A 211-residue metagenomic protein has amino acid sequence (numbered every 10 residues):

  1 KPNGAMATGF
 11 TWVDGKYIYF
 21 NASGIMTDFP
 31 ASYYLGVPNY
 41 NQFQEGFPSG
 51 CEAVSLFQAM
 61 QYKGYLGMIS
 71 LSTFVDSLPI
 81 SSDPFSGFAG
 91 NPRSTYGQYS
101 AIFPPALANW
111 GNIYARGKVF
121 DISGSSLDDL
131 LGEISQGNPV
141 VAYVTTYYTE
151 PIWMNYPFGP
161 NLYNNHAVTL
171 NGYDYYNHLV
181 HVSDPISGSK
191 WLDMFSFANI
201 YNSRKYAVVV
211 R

Functional and structural regions predicted by a protein language model:
K1-A31: Extracellular adhesion/carbohydrate-binding repeat motifs centered on closely spaced tryptophans
N3-G4, S23-I25, T146-Y147, D174-N177 (+1 more regions): Acidic glycine-/aspartate-rich tracts in secreted/extracellular proteins
T27-P104, T146-Y148, W153-M154, F158-N161 (+1 more regions): Active-site-adjacent structural segments surrounding the nucleophilic cysteine of cysteine proteases and isopeptidases
G50, V54-Q58, T73, I102 (+7 more regions): Extracytoplasmic/secreted proteins, especially bacterial periplasmic and envelope-associated proteins
Y65, Y114-K118, S135-V141, Y176-L179 (+1 more regions): Loop/turn elements at helix/coil->beta-strand transitions in domains of secreted/extracellular proteins
N91-D128, G132-Q136: Mid-length scaffold segments of soluble, non-membrane domains
G124-S183: Active-site-adjacent substructure of cysteine-protease-like catalytic cores
N161, N171-R211: Noncatalytic regulatory segments and standalone regulatory/sensor domains
